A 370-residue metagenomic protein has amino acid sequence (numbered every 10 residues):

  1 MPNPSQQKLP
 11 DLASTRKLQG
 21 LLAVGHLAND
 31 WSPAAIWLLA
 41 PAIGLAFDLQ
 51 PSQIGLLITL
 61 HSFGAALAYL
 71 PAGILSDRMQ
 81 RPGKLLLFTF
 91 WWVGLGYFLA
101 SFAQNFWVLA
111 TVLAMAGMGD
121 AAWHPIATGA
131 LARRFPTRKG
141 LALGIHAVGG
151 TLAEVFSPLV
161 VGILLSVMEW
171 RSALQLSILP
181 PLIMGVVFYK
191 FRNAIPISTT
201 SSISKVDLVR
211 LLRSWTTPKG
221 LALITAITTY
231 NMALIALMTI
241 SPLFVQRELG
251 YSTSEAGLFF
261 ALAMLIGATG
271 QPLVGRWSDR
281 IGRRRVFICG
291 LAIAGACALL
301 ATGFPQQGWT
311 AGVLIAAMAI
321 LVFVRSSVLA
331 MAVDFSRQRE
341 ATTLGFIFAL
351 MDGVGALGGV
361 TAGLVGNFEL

Functional and structural regions predicted by a protein language model:
P2-A13, I195-I224: Juxtamembrane intracellular "pre-TM" segments in multi-pass secondary transporters
I36-W37, K219-A268: Extracytoplasmic gate region of multi-pass secondary transporters
T59-I74, A261-L273: Central cavity-lining transmembrane alpha-helices of secondary-active solute carriers, predominantly the Major
L67-Q104, S278-R284: Conserved MFS/SLC helix-loop-helix module at the cytosolic interface between two early adjacent transmembrane helices
V112-G150: Cytoplasmic helix-loop-helix junction between adjacent transmembrane helices in 12-TM secondary transporters
I178-T200: C-terminal membrane-cytosol helix-exit motif in multi-pass small-molecule transporters
I281-M331: C-terminal transmembrane helical hairpin of 12-TM major facilitator-type secondary transporters
Q338-F368: A late C-terminal transmembrane helix in Major Facilitator Superfamily
